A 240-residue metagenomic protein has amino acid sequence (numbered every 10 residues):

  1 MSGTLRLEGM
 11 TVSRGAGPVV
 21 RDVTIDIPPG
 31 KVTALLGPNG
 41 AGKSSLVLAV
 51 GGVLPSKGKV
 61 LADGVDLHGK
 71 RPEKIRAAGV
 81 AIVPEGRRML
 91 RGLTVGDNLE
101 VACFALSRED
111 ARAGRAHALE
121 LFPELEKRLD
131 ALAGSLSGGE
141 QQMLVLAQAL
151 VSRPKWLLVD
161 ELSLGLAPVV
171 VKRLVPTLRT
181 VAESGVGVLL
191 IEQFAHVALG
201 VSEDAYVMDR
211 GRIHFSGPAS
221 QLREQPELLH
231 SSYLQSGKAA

Functional and structural regions predicted by a protein language model:
S2-A240: Glycine-rich phosphate-binding loops of nucleotide-dependent enzymes
